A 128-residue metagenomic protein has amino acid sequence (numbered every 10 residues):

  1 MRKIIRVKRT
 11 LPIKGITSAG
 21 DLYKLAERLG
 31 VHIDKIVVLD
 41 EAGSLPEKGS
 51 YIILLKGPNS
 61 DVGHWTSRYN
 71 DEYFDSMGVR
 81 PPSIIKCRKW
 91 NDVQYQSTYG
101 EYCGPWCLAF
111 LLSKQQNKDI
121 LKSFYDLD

Functional and structural regions predicted by a protein language model:
M1-T66: Cysteine protease catalytic domains with a Cys-His-Asp triad
T17-S18, C103, D119: Secondary-structure junction/capping motif
S18, V38-E41, P81-I85, D126: Alpha-helix initiation/capping motif
K35-A42, D75, Q115, D119: Short, solvent-exposed coil/turn linker segments
E47-K114: Cysteine protease-like catalytic core of ubiquitin/ubiquitin-like
Y95, S113-D128: Catalytic-core signature of thiol
